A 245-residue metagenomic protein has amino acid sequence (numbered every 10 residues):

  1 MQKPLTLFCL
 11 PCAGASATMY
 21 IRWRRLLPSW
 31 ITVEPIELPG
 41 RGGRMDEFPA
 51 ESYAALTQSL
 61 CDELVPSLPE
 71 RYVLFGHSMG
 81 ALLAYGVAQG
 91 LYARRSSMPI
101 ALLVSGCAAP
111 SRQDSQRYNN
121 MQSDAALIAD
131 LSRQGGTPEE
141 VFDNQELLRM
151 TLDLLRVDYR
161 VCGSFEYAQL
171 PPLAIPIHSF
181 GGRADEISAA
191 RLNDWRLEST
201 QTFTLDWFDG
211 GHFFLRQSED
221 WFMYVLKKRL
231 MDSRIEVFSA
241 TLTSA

Functional and structural regions predicted by a protein language model:
M1-A245: Non-catalytic, mobile gating and regulatory segments of ester bond hydrolases
